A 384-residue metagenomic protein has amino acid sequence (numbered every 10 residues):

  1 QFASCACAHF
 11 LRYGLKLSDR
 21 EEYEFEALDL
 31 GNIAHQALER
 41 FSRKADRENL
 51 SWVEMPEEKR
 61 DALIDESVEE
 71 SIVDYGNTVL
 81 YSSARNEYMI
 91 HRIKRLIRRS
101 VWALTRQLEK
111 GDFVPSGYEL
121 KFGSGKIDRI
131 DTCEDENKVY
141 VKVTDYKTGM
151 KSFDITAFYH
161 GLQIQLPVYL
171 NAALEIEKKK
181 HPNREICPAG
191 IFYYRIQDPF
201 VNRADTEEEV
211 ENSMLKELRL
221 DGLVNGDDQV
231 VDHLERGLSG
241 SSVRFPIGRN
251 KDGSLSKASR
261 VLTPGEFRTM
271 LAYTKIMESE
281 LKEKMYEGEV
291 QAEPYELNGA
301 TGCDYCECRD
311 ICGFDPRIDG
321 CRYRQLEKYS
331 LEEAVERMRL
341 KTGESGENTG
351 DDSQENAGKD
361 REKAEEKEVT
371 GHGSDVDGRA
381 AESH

Functional and structural regions predicted by a protein language model:
Q1-H384: Structural signature of nuclease core domains in nucleic-acid processing machines
